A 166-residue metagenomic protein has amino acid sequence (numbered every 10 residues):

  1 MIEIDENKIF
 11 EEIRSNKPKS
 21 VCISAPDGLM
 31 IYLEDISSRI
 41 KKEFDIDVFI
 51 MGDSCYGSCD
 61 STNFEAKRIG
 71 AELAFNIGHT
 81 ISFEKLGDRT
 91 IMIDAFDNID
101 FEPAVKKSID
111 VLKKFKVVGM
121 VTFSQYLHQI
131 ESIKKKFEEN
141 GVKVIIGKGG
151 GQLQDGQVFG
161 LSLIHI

Functional and structural regions predicted by a protein language model:
M1-N16, S24-M30: N-terminal basic/disordered segments at the start of proteins
I2-K8, D53, D88-Q129, I146-G150: Ser/Thr/Gly-rich flexible loops in soluble cytosolic domains mediating phosphotransfer, phosphorylation
C22, L73, G119-V121: Conserved beta-strand elements of the Class I
I23-S24, G28-Y56, I146-G147: Anionic-ligand anchoring segments at beta-strand to alpha-helix junctions in alpha/beta enzyme folds, i.e., glycine
I50-S108, G156-S162: Cofactor- and metal-binding active-site motifs of prokaryotic enzymes that mediate redox/radical or nucleophilic
L127-E139, I146-G147, G151-S162: Solenoidal tandem-repeat scaffolds enriched in leucines and small polar residues
I164-I166: Conserved small/polar residues in nucleotide/adenosyl-binding loops
